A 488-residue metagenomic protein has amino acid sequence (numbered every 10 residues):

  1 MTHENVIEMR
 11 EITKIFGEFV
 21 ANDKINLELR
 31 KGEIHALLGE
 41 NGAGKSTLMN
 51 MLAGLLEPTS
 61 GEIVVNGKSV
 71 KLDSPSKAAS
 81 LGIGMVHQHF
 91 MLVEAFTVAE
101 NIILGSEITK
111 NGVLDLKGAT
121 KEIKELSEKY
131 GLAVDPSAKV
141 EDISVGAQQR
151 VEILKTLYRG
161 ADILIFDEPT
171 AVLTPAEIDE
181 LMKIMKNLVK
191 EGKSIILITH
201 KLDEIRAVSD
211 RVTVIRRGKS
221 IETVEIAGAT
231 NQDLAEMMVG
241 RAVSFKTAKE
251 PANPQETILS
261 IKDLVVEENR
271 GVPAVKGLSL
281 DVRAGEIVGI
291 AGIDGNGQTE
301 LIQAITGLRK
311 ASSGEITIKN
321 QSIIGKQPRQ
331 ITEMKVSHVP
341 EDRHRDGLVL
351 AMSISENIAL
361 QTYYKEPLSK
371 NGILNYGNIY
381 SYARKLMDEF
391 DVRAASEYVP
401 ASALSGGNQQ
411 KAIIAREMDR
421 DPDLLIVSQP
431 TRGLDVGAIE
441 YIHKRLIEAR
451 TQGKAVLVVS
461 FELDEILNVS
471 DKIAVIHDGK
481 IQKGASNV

Functional and structural regions predicted by a protein language model:
T2-V488: Glycine-rich phosphate-binding loops of nucleotide-dependent enzymes
